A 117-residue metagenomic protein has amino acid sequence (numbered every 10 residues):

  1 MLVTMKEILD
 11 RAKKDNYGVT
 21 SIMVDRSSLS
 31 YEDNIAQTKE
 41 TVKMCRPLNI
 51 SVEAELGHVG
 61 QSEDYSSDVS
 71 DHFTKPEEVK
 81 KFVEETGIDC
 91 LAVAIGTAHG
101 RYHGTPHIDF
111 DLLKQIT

Functional and structural regions predicted by a protein language model:
L2-Q115: Alpha/beta enzyme core
